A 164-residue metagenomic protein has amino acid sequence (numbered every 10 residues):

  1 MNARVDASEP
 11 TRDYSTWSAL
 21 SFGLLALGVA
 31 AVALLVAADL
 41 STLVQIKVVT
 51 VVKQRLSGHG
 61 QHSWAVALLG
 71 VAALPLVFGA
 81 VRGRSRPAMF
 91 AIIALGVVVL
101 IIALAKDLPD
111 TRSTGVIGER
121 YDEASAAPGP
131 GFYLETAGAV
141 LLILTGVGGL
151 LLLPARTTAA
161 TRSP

Functional and structural regions predicted by a protein language model:
N2-P164: Compact integral membrane and secretory-pathway proteins
